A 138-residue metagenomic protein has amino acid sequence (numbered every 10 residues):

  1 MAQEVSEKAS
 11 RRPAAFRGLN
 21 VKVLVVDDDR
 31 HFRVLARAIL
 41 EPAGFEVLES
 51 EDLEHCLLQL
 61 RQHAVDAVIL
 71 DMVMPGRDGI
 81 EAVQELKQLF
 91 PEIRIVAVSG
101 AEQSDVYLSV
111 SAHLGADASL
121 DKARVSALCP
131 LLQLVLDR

Functional and structural regions predicted by a protein language model:
M1-K22, S126-R138: Non-catalytic signal-transmission and effector/linker regions of two-component phosphorelay proteins
R30-L48, L114: Two-component/phosphorelay signaling modules centered on CheY-like receiver
E49-A67: Acidic, metal-coordinating helix/loop segments flanking the phosphotransfer/catalytic sites of two-component signaling
E51-D52, D78-A82: Acidic catalytic/metal-coordinating carboxylates
L58, I80-E92: Short amphipathic alpha-helix used as the core "switch/output" element in two-component signaling
D71: Active-site residues of response regulator receiver
M74: Receiver (REC) domain active-site loop signature in two-component systems and cognate sites in sensor histidine kinases
V98-S99: Hydrophobic/aromatic residues positioned on beta-strands within the core alpha/beta folds
